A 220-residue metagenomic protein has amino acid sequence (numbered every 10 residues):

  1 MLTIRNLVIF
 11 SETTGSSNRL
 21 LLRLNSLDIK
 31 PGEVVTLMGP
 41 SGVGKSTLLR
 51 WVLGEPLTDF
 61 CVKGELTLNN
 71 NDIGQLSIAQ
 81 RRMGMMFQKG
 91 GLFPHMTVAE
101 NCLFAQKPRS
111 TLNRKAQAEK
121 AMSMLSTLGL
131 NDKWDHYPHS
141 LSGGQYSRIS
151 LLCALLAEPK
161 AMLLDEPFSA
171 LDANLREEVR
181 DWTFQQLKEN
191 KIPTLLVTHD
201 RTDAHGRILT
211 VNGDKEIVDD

Functional and structural regions predicted by a protein language model:
N71-Q88, P108, K115: ABC ATPase NBD coupling module
D72, R114-K133, F184-Q185: Conserved ABC ATPase "signature" region
M96-A105: Short coil-to-helix segment of the ABC ATPase nucleotide-binding domain corresponding to the Q-loop/switch region
Y137-L141, Q145: Conserved ABC ATPase signature
L151: Hydrophobic anchor residue at the start of the ABC signature
L156-K160: A short, proline-enriched helix->beta-strand linker immediately N-terminal to the Walker B motif in ABC-type P-loop
M162-E166: Catalytic Walker B motif of ABC-type/P-loop ATPase nucleotide-binding domains
K191-T198: Conserved H-loop
